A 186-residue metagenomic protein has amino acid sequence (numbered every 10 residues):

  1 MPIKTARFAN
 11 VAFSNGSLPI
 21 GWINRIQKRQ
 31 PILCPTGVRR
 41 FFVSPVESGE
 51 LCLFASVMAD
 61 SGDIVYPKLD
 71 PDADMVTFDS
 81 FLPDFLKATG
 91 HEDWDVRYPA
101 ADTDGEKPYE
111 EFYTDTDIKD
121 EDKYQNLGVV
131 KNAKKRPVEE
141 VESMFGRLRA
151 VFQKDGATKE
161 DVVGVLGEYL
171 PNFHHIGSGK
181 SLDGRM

Functional and structural regions predicted by a protein language model:
M1-M186: Strand-loop microenvironment adjacent to phosphate/nucleotide-handling motifs in alpha/beta enzyme folds
